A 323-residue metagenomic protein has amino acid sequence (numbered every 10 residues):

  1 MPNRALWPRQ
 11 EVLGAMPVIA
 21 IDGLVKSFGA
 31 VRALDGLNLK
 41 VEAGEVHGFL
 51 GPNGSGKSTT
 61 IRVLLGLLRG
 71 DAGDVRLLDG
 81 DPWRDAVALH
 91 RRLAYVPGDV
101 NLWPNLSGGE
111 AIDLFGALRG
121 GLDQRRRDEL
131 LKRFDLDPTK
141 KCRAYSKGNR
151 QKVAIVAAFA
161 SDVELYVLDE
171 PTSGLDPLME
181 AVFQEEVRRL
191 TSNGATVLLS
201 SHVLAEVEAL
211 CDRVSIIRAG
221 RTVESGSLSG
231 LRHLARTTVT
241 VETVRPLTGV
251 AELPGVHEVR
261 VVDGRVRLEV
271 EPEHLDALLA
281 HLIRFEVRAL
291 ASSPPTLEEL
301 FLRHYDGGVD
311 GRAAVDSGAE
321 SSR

Functional and structural regions predicted by a protein language model:
P52-G56: Walker A (P-loop) phosphate-binding loop of ABC-type ATPase nucleotide-binding domains
G73-R84, A88-L89: Conserved ABC transporter NBD signature motif
Y166-E170, L175: Catalytic Walker B motif of ABC-type/P-loop ATPase nucleotide-binding domains
F183-E269: ABC transporter nucleotide-binding domain
R236-G308: Short, charged/small-residue-rich alpha-helical element at the C-terminal edge of ABC transporter nucleotide-binding
